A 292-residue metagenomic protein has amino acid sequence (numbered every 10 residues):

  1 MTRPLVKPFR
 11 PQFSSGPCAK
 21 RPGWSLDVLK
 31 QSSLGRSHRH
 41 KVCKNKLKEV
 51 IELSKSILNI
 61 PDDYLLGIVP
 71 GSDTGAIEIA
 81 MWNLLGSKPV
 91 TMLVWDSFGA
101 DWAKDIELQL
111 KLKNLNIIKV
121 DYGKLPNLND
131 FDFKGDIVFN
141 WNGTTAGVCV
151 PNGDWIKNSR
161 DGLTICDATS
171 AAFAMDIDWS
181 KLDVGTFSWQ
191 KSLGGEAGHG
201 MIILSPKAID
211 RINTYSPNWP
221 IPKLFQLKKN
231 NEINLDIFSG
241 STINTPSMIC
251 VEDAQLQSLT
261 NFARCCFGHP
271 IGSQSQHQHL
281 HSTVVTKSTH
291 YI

Functional and structural regions predicted by a protein language model:
M1-K41: N-terminal "arm"/small-domain region of PLP-dependent enzymes with the aminotransferase-like
D27-I79, N83, S97-A100, D105 (+1 more regions): Conserved N-terminal alpha-helix of the aminotransferase class I/II PLP-enzyme fold
G75, N83-I137: PLP-dependent aminotransferase-like
D121-F173, V184: Active-site phosphate-binding strand-loop segment of PLP-dependent enzymes
W179-Q190: Conserved active-site segment immediately N-terminal to the catalytic lysine that forms the internal aldimine
Q190-G272: Active-site C-terminal subdomain of aminotransferase-like
C265-Y291: N-terminal low-complexity segments that are often proline-rich with Ser/Thr-Pro
